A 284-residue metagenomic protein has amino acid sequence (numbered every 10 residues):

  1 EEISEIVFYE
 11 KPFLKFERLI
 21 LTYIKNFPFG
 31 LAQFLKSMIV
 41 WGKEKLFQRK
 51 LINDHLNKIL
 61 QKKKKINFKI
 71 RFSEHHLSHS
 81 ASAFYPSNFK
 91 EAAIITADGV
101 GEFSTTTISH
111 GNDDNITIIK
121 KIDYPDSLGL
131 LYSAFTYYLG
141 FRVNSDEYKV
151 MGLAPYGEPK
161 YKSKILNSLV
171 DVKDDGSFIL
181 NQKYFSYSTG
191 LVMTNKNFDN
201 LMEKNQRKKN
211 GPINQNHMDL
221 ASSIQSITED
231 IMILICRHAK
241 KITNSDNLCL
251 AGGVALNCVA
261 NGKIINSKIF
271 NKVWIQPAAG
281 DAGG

Functional and structural regions predicted by a protein language model:
E1-G284: Short acidic/glycine-rich loops and adjacent helix/strand connectors that line catalytic pockets where negatively
